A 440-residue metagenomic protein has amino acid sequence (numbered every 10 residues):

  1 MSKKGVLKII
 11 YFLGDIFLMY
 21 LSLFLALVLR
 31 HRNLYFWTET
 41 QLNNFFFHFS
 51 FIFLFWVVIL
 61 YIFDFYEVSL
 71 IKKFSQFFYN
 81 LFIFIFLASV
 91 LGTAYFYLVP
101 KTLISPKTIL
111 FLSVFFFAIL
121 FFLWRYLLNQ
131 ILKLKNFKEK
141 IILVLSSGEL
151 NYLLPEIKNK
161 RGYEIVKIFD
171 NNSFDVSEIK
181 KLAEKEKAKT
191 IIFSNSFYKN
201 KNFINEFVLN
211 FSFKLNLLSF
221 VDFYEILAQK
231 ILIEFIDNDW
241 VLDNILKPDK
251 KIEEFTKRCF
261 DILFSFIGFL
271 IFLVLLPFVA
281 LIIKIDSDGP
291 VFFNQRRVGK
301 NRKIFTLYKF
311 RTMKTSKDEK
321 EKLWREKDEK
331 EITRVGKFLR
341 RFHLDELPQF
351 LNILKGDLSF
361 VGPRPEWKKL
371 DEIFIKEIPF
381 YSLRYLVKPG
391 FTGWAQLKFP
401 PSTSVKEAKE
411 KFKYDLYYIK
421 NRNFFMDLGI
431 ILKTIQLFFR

Functional and structural regions predicted by a protein language model:
M1, G5, T38, Y66-L70 (+7 more regions): Juxtamembrane loop-helix boundary motifs flanking transmembrane segments in multi-pass membrane proteins
M1-L134, R440: Signature of alpha-helical transmembrane segments in polytopic membrane proteins
M1-L18, Y126-L273: N-terminal hydrophobic signal-anchor/signal peptide
L81-I85, F137-L153, P290-M313: Membrane-cytosol interface motif
Y224-E225, I231-I233, F292-T333, T392-K413: Short, glycine-rich, amphipathic interfacial segments at transmembrane boundaries or analogous
E253-S316, N352, F424, G429-R440: A hydrophobic, helix-centered structural microdomain
E326-K388, I430-T434, F438: A short, structured surface patch at a secondary-structure boundary
K369, I378-R440: C-terminal terminal-structure detector
